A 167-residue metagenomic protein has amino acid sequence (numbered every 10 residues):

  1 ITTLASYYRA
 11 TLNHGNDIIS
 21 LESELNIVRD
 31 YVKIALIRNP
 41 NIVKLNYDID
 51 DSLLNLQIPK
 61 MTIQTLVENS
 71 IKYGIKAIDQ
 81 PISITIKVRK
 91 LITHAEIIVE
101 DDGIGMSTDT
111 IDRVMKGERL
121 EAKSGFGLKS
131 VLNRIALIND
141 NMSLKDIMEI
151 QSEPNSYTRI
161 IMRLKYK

Functional and structural regions predicted by a protein language model:
I1-E149, I161-R163: Two-component histidine phosphotransfer core
Y157-K167: Short C-terminal beta-strand
